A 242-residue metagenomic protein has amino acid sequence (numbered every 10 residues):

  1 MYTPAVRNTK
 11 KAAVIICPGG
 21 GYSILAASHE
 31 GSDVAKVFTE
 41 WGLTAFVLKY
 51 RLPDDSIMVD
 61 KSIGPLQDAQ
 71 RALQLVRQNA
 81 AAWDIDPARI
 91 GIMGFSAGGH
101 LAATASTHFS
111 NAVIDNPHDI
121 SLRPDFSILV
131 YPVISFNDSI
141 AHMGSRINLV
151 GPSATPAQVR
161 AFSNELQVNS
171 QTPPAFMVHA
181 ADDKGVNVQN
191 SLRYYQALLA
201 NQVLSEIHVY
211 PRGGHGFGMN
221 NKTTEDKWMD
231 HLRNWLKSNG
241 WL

Functional and structural regions predicted by a protein language model:
M1-T9, W83, E165-N169: Short beta-strand-to-loop junctions in surface cap/lid or active-site-entrance loops
K10-G19: Short beta-strand element of the alpha/beta-hydrolase
P18-S23, A181: Active-site glycine-rich loops that stabilize anionic/oxyanionic intermediates across multiple enzyme folds
A26-S28, D33-A35, L48-P87, N221-K227: Catalytic nucleophile-loop/oxyanion-hole region of alpha/beta-hydrolase and closely related hydrolase-like folds
R71-A141, V159: Primarily recognizes the serine-hydrolase "nucleophile elbow" in alpha/beta-hydrolase and SGNH/GDSL folds
P132-Q167, P173, A200: Mobile cap/lid helix-loop segments that gate and shape the active-site cleft of serine hydrolases
M177-H179, D183: Short beta-strand/loop motif that positions the catalytic acidic residue of the alpha/beta-hydrolase fold
V188-L242: C-terminal catalytic histidine-bearing segment of alpha/beta-hydrolase fold enzymes
